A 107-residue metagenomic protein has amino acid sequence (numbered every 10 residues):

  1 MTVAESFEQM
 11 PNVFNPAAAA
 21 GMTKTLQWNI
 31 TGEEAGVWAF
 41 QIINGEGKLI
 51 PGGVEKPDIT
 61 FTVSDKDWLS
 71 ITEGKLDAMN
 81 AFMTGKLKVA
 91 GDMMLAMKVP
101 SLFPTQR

Functional and structural regions predicted by a protein language model:
M1-R107: Feature captures hydrophobic
